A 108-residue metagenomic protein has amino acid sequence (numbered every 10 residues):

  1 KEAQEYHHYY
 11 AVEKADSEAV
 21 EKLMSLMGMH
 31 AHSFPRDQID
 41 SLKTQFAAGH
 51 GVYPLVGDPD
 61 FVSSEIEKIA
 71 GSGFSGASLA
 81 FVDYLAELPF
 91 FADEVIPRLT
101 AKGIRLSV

Functional and structural regions predicted by a protein language model:
K1-A70, L99-L106: An alpha-helical appendage that flanks or caps ligand/catalytic pockets
S75-S78: Structural preference for beta-strand elements that scaffold enzyme active sites
A80-V82: Generic beta-strand/beta-sheet core signal
Y84-R105: C-terminal helical cap(s) of enzyme catalytic domains, especially alpha/beta-barrels
